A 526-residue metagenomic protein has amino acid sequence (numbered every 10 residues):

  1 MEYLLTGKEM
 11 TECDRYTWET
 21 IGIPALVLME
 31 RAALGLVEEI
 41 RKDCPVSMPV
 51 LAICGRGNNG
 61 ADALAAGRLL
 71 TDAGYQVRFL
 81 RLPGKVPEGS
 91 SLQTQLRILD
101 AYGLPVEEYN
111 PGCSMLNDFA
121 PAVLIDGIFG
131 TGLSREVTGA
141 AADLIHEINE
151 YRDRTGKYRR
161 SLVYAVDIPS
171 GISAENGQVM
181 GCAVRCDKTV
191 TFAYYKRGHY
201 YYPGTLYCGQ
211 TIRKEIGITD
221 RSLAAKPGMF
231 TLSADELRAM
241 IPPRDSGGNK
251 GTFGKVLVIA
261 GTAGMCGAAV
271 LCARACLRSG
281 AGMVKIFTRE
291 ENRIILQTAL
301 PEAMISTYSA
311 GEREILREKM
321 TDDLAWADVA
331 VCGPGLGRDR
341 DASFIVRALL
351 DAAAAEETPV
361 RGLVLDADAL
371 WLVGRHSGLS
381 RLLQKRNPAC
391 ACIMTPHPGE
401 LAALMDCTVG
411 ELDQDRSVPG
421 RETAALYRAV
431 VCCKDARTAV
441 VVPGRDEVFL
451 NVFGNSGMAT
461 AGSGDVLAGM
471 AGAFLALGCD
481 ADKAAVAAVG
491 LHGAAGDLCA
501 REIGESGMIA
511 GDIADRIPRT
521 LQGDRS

Functional and structural regions predicted by a protein language model:
M1-P83, G89, Q93, K188 (+3 more regions): Small-residue (G/A/S/T)-rich helix-start motifs and N-terminal tracts that mark the onset
Q95-E108, A141, E147, R154 (+1 more regions): Short coil-to-helix leader/linker segments, especially the first N-terminal amphipathic alpha-helix with its helix
L99-A120, R313-D323, L336-R338: A structured beta-alpha segment of the ubiquitous adenosine-cofactor-binding alpha/beta core
G103, Y151-L162, E357-T358, L426-A429: A structural motif corresponding to the C-terminal end of an alpha-helix and its immediate exit/capping segment
P111-S114, I168-A174, R197, E312-R313 (+1 more regions): Short acidic loop-to-helix transition motifs that present clustered carboxylates
N117-A122, A183, L324-A325, A424: A short, aliphatic-rich alpha-helical micro-motif
P121-V123, I128-P227: Internal gly/pro-rich beta-alpha loop/helix module that stabilizes soluble enzyme cofactors or their anionic handles
P169-A183, L370-K385: Glycine-rich, charge-decorated loop segments at or immediately adjacent to ligand/cofactor-binding or catalytic sites
